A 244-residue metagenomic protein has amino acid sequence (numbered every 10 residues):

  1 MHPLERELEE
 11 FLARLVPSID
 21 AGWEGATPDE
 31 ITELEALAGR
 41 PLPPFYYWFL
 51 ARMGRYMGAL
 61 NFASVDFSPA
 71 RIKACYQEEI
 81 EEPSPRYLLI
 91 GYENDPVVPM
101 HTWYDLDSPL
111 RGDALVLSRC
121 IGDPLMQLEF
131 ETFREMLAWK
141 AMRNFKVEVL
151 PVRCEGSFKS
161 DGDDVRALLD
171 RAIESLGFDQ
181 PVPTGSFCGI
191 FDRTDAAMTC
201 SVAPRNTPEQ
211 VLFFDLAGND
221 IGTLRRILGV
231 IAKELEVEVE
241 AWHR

Functional and structural regions predicted by a protein language model:
M1-L115, A141-G156, R166-G189, P204-P208 (+1 more regions): A surface-exposed partner-binding patch
D95-P99, D123, R193-T199: Glycine-centered tight beta-turn/hairpin loop motif at sheet-sheet or coil-to-beta transitions
V116-C120: Beta-strand-rich cores of mature extracytoplasmic or soluble domains
I121-E148, L216-R244: Ampiphathic alpha-helical segments that act as solvent-exposed interaction surfaces
F158-D161: Short, surface-exposed ligand-recognition loops at beta-strand->loop->(often short) alpha-helix junctions that present
C188-G229: C-terminal interaction module
